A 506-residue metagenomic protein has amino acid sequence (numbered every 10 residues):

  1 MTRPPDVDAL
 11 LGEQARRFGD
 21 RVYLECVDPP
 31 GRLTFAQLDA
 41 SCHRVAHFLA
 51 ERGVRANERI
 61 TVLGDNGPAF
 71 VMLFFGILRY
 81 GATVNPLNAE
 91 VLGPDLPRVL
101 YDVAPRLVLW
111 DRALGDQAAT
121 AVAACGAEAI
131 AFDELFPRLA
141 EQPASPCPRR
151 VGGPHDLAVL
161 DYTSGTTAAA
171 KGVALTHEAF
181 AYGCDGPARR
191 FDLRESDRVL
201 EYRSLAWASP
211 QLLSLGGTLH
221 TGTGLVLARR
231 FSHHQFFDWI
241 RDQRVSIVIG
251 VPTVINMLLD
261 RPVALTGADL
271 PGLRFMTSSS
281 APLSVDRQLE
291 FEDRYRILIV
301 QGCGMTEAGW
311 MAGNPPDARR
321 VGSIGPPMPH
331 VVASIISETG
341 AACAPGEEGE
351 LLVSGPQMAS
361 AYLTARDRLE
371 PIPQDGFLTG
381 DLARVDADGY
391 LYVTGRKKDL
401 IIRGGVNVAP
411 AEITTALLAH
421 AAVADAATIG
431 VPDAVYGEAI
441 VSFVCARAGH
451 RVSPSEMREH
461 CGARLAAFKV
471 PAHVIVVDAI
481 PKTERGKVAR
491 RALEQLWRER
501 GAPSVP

Functional and structural regions predicted by a protein language model:
R3, G31, H47-P94, N407: Conserved AMP-binding/adenylate-forming
P4, G19-V22, A144-Y162, A168-A169 (+1 more regions): Conserved pre-ATP/AMP-binding loop-to-beta segment of ANL
R32-A36, A158-D185: Conserved AMP-binding A3 loop
V91, V99, V108-W110, V248 (+7 more regions): AMP-binding/adenylate-forming catalytic core of the ANL superfamily
A113-P154, S164, A181, R261-P262: ANL superfamily adenylate-forming
A181-R198, A206-I247, R261-P262: Conserved AMP-binding/adenylation subdomain of ANL enzymes
H220, V245-G250, D260-V321, V332: Gly/Ser/Thr-rich phosphate-binding loop
P326-H330, T339-P371, V408: Conserved ATP/PPi-binding loop(s) of AMP-dependent carboxylate-activating enzymes
